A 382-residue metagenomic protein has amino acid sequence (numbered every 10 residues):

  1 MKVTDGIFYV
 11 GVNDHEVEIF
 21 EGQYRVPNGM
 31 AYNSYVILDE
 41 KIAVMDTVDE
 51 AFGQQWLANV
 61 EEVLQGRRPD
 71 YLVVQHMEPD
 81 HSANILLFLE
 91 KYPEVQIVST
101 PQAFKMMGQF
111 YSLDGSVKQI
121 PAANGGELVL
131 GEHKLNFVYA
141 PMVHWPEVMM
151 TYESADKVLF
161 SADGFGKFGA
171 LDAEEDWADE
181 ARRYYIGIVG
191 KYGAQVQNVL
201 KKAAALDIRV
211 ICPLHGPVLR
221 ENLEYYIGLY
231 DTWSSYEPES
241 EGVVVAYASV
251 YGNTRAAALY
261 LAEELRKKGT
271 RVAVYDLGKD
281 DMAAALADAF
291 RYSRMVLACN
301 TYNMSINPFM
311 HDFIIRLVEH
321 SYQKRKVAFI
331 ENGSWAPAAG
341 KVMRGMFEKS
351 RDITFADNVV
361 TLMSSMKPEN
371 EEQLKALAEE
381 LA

Functional and structural regions predicted by a protein language model:
K2-D5, S99-V148, Y192-N198: Metallo-beta-lactamase
K2-E61, M150-E153, K157-S161, T254: Conserved beta-strand hairpin/beta-sheet module of binuclear metal-dependent hydrolase folds, prominently
E40, A51-V98: Active-site metal-binding motif and surrounding structural segment of the metallo-beta-lactamase
M45-T47, P69-M77, I97-T100, L159-D163 (+1 more regions): Active-site neighborhood of phospho(di)ester-bond hydrolases with catalytic His/Asp-centered motifs
H144, V148, D156, G164-K191 (+1 more regions): Active-site-proximal loop/helix segment associated with metal-binding centers of metalloenzymes
L171-I211, H215-V218, Y260-Y275, A285-A382: FMN-binding flavodoxin-like domain, especially the glycine-rich phosphate-binding loop
V210-E239: Short N-terminal or domain-adjacent regulatory/targeting segments
A246-K268: Short, charged N-terminal beta->alpha structural module
